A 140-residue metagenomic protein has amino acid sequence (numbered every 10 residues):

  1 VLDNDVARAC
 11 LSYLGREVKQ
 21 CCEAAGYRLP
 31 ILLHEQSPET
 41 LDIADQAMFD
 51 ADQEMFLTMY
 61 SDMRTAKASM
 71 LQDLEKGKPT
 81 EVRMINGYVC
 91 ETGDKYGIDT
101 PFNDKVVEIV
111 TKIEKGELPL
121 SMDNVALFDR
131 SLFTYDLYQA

Functional and structural regions predicted by a protein language model:
V1-A9: Conserved FAD/dinucleotide-binding core of flavoprotein oxidoreductases
R8-A140: NAD(P)-dependent Rossmann-like dehydrogenase/reductase catalytic/cofactor-binding core
